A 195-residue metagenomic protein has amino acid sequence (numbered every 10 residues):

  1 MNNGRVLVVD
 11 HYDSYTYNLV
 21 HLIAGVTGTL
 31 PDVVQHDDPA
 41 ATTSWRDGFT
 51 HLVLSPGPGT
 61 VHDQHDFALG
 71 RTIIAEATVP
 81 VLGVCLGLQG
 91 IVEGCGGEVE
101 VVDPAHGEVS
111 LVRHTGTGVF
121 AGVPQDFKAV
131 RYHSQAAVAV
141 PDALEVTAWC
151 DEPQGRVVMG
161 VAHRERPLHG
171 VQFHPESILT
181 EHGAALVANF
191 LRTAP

Functional and structural regions predicted by a protein language model:
M1-R5, H11-S14, E176-P195: RNA-binding accessory domains that recognize and position tRNA/RNA substrates
N3, T27-L30, D37-T42, G118 (+3 more regions): Short, glycine- and charge-enriched coil/turn segments that flank and shape catalytic ligand pockets
R5, V9, S14-G83, C95: Flexible gly/pro-rich beta->alpha loop and the following alpha-helix that scaffold active-site loops
A68-E76, P80-V84, Q89-E181, A185 (+1 more regions): Pocket-forming structural segment of enzyme catalytic cores
